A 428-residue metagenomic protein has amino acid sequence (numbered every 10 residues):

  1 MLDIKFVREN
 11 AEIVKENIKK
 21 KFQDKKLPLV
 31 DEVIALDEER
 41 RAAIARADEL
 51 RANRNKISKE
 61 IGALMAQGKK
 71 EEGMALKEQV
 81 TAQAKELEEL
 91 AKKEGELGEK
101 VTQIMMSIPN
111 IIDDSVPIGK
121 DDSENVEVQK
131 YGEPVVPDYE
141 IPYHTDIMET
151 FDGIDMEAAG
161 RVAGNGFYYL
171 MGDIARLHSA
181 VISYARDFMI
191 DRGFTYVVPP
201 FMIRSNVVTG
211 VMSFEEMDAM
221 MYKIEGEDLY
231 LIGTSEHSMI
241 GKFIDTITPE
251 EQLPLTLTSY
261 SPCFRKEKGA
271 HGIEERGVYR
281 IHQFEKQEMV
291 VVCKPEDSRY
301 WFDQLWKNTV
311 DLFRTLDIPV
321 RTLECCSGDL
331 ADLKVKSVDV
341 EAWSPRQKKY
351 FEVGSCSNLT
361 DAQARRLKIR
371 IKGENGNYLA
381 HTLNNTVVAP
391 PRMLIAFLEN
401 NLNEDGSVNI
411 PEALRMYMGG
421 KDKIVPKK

Functional and structural regions predicted by a protein language model:
M1-P134, E149, G153: N-terminal alpha-helical targeting/anchoring segments
L27, K130-K428: TRNA-recognition modules of translation machinery and tRNA-sensing kinases, especially anticodon-binding
